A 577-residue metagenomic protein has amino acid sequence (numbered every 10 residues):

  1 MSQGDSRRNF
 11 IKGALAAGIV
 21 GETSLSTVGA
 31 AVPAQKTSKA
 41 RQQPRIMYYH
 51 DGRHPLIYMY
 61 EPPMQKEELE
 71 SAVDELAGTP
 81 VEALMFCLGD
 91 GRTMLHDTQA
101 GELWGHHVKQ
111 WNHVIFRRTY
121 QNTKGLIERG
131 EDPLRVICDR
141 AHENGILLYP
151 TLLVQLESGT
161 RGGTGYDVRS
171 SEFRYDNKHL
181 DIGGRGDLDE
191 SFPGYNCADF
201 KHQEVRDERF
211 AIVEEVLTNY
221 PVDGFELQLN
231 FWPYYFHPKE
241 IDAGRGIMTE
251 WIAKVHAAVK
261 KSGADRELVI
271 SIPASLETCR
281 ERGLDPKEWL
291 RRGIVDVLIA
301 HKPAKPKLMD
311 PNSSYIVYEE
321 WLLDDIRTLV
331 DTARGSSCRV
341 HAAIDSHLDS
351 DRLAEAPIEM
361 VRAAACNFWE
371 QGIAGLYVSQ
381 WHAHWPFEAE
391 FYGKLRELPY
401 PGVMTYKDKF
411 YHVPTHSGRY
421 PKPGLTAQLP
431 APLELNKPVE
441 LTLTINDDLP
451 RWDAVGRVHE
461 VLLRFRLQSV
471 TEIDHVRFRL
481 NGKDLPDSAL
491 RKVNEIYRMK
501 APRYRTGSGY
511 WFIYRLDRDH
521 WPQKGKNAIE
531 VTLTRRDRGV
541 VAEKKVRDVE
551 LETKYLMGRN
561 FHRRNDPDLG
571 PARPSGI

Functional and structural regions predicted by a protein language model:
S2-G18: N-terminal secretory signal peptides and thylakoid transit peptides that target proteins across membranes
Q43, D51-P62, Y120-K124, P133 (+3 more regions): Active-site-adjacent "subsite" loops/lids of carbohydrate-active enzymes
H50, V330-I358: Active-site clefts of carbohydrate-active enzymes
E68-T93, Y220, Q371-I373: Catalytic domains of carbohydrate-active enzymes, especially glycoside hydrolases
V81-I127, P233-P238, I299-L323: Aromatic-lined carbohydrate-binding/catalytic grooves of carbohydrate-active enzymes
R209-I212, T218-T328, T332-G335: Active-site neighborhood of glycoside hydrolase catalytic domains
I299-P303, A356-P399: Substrate-binding cleft of secreted/luminal carbohydrate-active enzymes
V470-F561: Beta-strand-rich ligand-recognition modules
